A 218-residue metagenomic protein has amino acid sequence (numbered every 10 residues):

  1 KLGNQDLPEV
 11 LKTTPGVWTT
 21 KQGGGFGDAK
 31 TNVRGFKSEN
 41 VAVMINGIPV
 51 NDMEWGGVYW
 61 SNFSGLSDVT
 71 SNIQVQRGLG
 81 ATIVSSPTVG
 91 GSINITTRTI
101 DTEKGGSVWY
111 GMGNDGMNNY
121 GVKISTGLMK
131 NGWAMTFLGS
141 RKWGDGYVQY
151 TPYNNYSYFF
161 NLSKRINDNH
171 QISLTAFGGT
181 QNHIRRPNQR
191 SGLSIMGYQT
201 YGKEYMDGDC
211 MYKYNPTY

Functional and structural regions predicted by a protein language model:
L2, D28, T70, T88-G90 (+3 more regions): Transmembrane beta-barrel architecture of outer-membrane proteins
P8-P49, G65, S71: Extracytoplasmic beta-strand/coil segments of soluble accessory domains associated with Gram-negative outer-membrane
E9, N32, Q74, N94 (+2 more regions): Outer-membrane beta-barrel architecture
G16-G27, P49, W55, S85-V89 (+1 more regions): Short, glycine-/polar-rich solvent-exposed loops and beta-turns at beta-strand/coil boundaries
N40, V50-N51, L79-I83, G144-G146: Short beta-strands and strand-coil junctions in structured, solvent-facing domains, enriched
P49-R77, T200-G202: Short acidic/polar hinge/loop motifs at secondary-structure boundaries that mediate gating or recognition
S64-W109: A beta-strand signature from Gram-negative outer-membrane beta-barrel systems, especially the internal plug domain
M112-W143, V148-P187, S191-N215: Transmembrane beta-barrel wall of Gram-negative outer-membrane proteins
